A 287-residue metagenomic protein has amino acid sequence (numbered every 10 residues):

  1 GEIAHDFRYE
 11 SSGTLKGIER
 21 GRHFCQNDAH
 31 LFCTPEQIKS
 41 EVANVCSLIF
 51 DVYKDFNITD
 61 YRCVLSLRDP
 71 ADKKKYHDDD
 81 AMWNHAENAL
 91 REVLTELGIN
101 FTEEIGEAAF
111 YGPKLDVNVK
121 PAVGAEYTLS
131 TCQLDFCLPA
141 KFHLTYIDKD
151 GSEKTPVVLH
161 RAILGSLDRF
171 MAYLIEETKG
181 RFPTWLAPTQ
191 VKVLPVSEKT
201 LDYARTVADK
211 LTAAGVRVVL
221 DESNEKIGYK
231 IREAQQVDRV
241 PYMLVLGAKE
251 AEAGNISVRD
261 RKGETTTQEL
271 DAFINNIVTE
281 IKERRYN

Functional and structural regions predicted by a protein language model:
G1-N287: NTP/phosphate- and nucleic-acid-binding module
